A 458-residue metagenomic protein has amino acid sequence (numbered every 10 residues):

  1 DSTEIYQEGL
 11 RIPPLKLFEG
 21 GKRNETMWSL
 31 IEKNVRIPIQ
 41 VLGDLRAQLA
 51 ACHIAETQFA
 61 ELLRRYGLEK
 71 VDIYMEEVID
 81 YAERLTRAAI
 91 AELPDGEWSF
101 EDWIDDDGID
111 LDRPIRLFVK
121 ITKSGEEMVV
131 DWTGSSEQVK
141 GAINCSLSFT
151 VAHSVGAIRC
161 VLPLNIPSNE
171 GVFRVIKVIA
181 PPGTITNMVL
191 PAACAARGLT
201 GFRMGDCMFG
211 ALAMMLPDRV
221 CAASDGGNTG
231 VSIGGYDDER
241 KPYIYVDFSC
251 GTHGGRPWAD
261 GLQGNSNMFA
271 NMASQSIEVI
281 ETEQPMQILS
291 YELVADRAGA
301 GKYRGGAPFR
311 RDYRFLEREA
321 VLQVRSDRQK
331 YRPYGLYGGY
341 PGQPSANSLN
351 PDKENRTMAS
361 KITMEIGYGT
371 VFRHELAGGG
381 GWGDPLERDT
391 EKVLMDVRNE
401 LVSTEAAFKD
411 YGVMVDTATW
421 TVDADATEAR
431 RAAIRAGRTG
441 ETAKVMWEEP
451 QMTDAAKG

Functional and structural regions predicted by a protein language model:
D1-G458: Glycine/proline-enriched, intrinsically flexible loops and inter-domain linkers
